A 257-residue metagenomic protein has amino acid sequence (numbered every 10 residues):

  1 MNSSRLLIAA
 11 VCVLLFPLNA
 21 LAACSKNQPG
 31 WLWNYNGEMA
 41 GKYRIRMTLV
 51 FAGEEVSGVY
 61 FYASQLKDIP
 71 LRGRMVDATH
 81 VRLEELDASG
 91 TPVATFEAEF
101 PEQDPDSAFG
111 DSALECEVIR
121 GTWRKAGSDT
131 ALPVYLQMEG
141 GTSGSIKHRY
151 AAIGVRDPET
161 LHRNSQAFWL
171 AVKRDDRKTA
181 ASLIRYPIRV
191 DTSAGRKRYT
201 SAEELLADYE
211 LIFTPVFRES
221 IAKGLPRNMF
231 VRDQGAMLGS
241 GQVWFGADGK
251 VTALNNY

Functional and structural regions predicted by a protein language model:
M1-I8: Bacterial N-terminal signal peptides that target proteins for export
P17-N19: N-terminal signal peptide c-region/cleavage motif recognized by signal peptidases
A23-E115, T122-Q137, R149: Central antiparallel beta-sheet cores of small beta-barrel/beta-sandwich binding domains
V76-V81, R196-A247, V251-Y257: Surface-exposed, charged secondary-structure patches
G141-L170: Short, low-complexity N-terminal intrinsically disordered segments enriched in polar/charged residues
D176-P187: Short, well-ordered alpha-helical segments enriched in acidic and aromatic residues
